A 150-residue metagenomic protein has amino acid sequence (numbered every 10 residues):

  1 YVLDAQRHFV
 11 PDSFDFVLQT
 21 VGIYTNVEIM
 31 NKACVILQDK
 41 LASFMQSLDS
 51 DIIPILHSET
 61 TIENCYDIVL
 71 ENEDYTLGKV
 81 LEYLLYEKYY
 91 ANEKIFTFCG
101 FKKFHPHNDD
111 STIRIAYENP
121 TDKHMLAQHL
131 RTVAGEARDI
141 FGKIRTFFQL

Functional and structural regions predicted by a protein language model:
Y1-L150: Protein-protein interaction/assembly regions in multi-subunit complexes
